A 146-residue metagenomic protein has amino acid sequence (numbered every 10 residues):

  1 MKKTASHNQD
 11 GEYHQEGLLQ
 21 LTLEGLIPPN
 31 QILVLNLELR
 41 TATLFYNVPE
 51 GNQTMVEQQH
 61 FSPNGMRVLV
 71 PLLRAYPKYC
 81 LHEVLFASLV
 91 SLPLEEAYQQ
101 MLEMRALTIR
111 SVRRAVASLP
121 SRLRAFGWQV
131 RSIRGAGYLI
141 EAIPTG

Functional and structural regions predicted by a protein language model:
K2, N8-H60, M66: Short boundary/linker motifs that mark transitions into or out of structured domains
K2-K3, K78: Context-gated lysine
L26-T41, P49, Q59-H60, M104-G146: DNA-binding patch around the recognition helix
Q53-A97, L119: Short amphipathic alpha-helical recognition elements used for nucleic-acid or partner binding across transcription
S91-R110: Short, positively charged loop/turn segments that connect secondary-structure elements
